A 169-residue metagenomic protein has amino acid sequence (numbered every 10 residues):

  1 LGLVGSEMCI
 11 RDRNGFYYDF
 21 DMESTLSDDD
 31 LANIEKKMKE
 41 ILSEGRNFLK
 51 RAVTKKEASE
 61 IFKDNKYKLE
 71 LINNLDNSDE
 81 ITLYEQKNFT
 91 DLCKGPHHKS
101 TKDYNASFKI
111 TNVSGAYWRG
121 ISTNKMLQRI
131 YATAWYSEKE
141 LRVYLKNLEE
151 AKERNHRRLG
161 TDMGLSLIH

Functional and structural regions predicted by a protein language model:
L1-I10, H169: Single conserved hydrophobic/aromatic residue that forms the stacking wall/gate of nucleotide- or nucleobase-binding
R11, Y17-I168: Auxiliary tRNA-acceptor-end handling modules of aminoacyl-tRNA synthetases
